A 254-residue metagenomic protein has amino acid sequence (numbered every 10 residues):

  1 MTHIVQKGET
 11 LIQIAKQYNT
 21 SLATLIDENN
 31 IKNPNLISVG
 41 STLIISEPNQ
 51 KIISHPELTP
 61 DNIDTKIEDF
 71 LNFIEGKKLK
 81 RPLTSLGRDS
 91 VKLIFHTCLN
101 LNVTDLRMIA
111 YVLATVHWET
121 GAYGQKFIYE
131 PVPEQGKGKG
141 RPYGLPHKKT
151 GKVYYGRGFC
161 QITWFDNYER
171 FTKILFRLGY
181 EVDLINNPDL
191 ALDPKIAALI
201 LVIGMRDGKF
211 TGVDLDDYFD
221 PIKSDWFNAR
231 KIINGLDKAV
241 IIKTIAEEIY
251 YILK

Functional and structural regions predicted by a protein language model:
M1-N19, S41, E47-Q50: Primarily a LysM-type cell-wall glycan-binding module
Q6, K32, I37-S38: Residue-level recognition of short, solvent-exposed, well-ordered loop/turn junctions that link secondary-structure
K16-T20, N30, I45, L99 (+6 more regions): Sec-exported extracytoplasmic/periplasmic mature domains
P34-L36, V103, W118-E134, F210-T211 (+1 more regions): Secretory-pathway/luminal and periplasmic proteins that interact with or process carbohydrate-rich
E57-L93, A110-M205: Peptidoglycan-targeting cell-wall enzymes and recognition modules
D105-A114, K223-R230: Alpha-helical scaffolds flanking conserved acidic
G136-G156, L175-L178, L192, M205 (+1 more regions): Long, amphipathic alpha-helical surface segments
